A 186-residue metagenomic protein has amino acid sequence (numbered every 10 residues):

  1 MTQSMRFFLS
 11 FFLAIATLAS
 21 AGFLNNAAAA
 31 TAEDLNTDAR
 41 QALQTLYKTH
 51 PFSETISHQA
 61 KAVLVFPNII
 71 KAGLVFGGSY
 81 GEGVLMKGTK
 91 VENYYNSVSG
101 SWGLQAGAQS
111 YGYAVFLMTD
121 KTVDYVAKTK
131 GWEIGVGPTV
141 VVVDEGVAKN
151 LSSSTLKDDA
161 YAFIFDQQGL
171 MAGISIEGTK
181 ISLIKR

Functional and structural regions predicted by a protein language model:
M1-F12: Bacterial N-terminal signal peptides that target proteins for export
M1-T2, N25-A28: Basic/polar N-terminal segments that are highly enriched at the extreme N-terminus, encompassing both cleavable
I15-N26: C-terminal segment of classical bacterial N-terminal signal peptides
A29-R186: Small-residue-enriched, tightly packed secondary-structure blocks
